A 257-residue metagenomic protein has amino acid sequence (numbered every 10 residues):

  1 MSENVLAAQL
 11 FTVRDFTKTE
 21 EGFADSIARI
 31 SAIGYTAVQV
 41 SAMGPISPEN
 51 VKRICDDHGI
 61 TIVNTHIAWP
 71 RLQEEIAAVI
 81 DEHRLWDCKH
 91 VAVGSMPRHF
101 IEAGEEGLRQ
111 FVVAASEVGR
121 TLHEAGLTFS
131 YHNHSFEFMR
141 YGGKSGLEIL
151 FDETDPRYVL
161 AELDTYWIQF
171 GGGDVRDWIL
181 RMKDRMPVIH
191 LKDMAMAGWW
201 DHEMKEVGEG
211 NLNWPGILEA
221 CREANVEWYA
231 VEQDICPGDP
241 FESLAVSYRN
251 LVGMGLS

Functional and structural regions predicted by a protein language model:
M1-I33, D56, R84-D87, Y141-L163 (+1 more regions): Histidine-acidic metal/acid-base catalytic patches
A8-E21, T65-Q73, I101-G107, E206: Active-site mouth loops of central-metabolism enzymes
Q9-F11, T61, T65, G94-M96 (+1 more regions): Generic beta-structure capping elements
R14, S41-M43, A68, D234: Short beta-to-alpha linker loops that shape the active-site pocket of alpha/beta-hydrolase fold enzymes
A28, A32, A37, G44 (+6 more regions): Active-site acidic/histidine proton-transfer and metal-coordination neighborhood in alpha/beta enzyme cores
Q39-A42, N64, E209: Small/polar loops that bind or transfer phosphate-bearing groups
